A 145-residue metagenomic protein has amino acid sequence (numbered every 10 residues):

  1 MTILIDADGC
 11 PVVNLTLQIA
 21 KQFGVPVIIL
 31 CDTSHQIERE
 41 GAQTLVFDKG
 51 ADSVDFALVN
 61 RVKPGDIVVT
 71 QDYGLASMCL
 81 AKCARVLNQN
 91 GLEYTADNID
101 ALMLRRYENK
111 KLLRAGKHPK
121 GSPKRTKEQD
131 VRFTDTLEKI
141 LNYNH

Functional and structural regions predicted by a protein language model:
T2-H145: Nuclease catalytic cores that cleave nucleic-acid phosphodiester bonds, predominantly acidic two-metal-ion
